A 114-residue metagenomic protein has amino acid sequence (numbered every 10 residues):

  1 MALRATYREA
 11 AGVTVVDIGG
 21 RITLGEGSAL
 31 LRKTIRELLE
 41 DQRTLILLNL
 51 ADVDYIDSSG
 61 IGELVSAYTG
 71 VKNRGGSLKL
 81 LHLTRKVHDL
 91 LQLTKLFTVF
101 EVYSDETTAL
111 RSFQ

Functional and structural regions predicted by a protein language model:
R4-K33: STAS-typified acidic loop motif
I22-F100: Amphipathic alpha-helical interaction surfaces in cytosolic regulatory modules
R85, T107-T108: Acidic phosphotransfer microenvironment of two-component signaling modules
E101-D105: Short acidic-hydrophobic, aromatic-tinged amphipathic segments that line or gate anion-handling sites
A109-Q114: Short, charged, intrinsically disordered terminal tails
